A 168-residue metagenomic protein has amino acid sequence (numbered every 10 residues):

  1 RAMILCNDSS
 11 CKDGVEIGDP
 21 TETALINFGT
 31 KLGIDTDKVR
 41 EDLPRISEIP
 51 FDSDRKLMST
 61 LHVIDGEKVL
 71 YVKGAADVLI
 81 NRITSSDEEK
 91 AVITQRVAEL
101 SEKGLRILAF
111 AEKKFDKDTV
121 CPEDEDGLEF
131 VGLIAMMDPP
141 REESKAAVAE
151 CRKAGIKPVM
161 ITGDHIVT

Functional and structural regions predicted by a protein language model:
R1-F130, M136, A149-E150, P158-T168: Cytosolic catalytic regions of ATP/NTP-dependent phosphoryl-transfer enzymes
P140-R152: The conserved cystathionine-beta-synthase
G155: Short glycine-rich hinge loops at helix-strand junctions in the catalytic core of two-component histidine kinases
